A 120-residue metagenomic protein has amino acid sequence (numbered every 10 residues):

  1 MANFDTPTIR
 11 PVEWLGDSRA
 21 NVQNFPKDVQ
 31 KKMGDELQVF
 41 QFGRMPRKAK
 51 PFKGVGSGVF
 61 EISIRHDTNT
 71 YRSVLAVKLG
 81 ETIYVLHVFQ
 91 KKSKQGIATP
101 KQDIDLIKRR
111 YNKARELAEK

Functional and structural regions predicted by a protein language model:
M1-T70, L79-T82, K92-K120: Basic, Lys/Arg-enriched alpha-helical interface segments
S73-L75: Hydrophobic/aromatic beta-strand elements that line small-molecule binding cavities or substrate pockets in beta-rich
Y84-H87: Conserved catalytic cores of phosphodiester-cleaving nucleases, focusing on short active-site segments
